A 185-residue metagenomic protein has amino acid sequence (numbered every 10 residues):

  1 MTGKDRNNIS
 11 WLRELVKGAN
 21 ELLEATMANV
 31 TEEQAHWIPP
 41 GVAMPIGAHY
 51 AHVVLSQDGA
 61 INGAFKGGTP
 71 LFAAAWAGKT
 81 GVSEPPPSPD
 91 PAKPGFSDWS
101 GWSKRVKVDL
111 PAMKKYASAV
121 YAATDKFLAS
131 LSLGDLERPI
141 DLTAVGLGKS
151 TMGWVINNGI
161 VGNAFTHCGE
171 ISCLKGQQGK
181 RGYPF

Functional and structural regions predicted by a protein language model:
M1-R13, A28-T31: Basic/polar N-terminal segments that are highly enriched at the extreme N-terminus, encompassing both cleavable
K4-D5, W99-P111, V145-V155: Acidic/His metal-coordination segments adjacent to aromatic residues that form catalytic metal sites in metalloenzymes
R13-E24, Q34-G95, A122, P139-F185: Short, contiguous alpha-helical
L22-A25, N29, A119, A123-S130: Solvent-exposed, charged/polar functional surfaces in cytosolic regulatory/catalytic domains
G68-T69, L128-E137: Proline-centered turn/helix-capping motifs that create local helix->coil transitions or kinks
P89-A122: Alpha-helix-centered segments that form part of catalytic cores
